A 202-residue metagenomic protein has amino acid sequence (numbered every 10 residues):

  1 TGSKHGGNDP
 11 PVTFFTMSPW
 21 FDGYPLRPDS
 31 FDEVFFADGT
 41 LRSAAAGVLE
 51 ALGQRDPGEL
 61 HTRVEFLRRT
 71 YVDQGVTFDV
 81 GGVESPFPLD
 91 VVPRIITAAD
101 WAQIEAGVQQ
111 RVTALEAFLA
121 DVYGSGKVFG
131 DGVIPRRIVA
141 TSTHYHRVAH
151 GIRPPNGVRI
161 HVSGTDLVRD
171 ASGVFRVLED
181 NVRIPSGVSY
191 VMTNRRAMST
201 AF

Functional and structural regions predicted by a protein language model:
H5: Cationic, low-complexity basic patches in intrinsically disordered or flexible, solvent-exposed regions
V12-F202: Preference for protein termini
